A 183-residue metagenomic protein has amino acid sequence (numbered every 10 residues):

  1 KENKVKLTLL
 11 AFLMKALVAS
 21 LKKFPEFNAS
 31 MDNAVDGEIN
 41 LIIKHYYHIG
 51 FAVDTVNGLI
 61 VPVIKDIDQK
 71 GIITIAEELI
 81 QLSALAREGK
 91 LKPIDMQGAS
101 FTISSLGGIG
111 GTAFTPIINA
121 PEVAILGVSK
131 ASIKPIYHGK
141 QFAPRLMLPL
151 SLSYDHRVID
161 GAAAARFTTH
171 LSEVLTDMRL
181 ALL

Functional and structural regions predicted by a protein language model:
K1-L183: C-terminal catalytic/motor cores of large multi-domain enzyme assemblies
